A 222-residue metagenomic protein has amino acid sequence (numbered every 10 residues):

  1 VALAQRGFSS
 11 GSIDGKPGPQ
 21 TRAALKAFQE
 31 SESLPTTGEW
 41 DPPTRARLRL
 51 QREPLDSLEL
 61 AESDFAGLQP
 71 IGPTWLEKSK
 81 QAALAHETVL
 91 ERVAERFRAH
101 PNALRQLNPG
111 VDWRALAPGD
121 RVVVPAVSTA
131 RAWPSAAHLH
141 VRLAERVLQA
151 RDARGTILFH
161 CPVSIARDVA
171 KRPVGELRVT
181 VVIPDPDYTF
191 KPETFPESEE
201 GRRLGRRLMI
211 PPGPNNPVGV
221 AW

Functional and structural regions predicted by a protein language model:
V1-A27, E62-R98: Primarily a LysM-type cell-wall glycan-binding module
G7, E32, V179: Glycine-centered, phosphate/nucleic-acid-interacting loop/turn motifs that mediate DNA/RNA or nucleotide
P19-G67, R105-H138: Extracellular LysM carbohydrate-binding repeats and other cell-envelope/extracellular binding modules
R22-K26, R45, L90-E91, P101 (+6 more regions): Extracytoplasmic/secreted envelope proteins and their assembly/folding machinery, especially bacterial periplasmic
R47, R96, V182: Residues that form generic nucleotide/phosphate-binding pockets
K80-P162: Secretory/export targeting leaders with adjacent low-complexity proregions
W133-W222: Gly/Pro-biased beta-strand-loop elements
